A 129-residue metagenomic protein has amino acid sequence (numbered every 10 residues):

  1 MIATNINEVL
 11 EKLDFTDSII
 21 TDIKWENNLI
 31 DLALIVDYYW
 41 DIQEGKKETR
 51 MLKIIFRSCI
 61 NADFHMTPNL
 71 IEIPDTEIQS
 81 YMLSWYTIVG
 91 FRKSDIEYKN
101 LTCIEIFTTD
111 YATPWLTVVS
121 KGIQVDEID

Functional and structural regions predicted by a protein language model:
M1-D129: Surface-exposed, interaction-prone regions used to assemble/regulate multi-protein complexes
